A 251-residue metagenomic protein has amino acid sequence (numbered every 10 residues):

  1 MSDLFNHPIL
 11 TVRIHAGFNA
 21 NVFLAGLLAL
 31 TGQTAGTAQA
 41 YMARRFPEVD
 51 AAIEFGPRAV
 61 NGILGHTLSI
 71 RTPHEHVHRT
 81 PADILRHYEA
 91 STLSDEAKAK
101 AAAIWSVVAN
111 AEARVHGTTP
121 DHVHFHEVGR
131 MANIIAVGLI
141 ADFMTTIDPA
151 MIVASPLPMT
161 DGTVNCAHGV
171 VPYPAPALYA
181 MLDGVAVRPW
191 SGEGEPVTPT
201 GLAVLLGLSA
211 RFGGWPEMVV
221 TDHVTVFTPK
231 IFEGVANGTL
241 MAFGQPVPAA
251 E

Functional and structural regions predicted by a protein language model:
L4, L30-H116, A175-L178, D183-E195 (+2 more regions): Glycine-rich nucleotide/cofactor/substrate-binding loop typically near the N-terminus or early in the first domain
L4, Q33-G36, P149-E251: Mobile "lid/hinge" segments at catalytic clefts and subdomain interfaces of large enzymes
L4-L10: Extreme N-terminal starter segment of soluble prokaryotic enzymes
L10-L27, F125-D148: Conserved phosphate/anionic-ligand binding catalytic regions in large, soluble enzymes, centered on
H15-A16, R44-R45, G129-M131, P156-V164 (+1 more regions): Acidic, glycine-rich active-site loops and adjacent beta-strand->loop/helix elements that engage anionic groups
L27-T31, Y88, I147, L208: Generic structural signal for hydrophobic core residues of well-folded globular domains
A52, H122-H124, M151: Residues at or immediately flanking beta-strands
N110-F125, M131: Alpha-helical transmembrane cores and adjacent cytosolic helix/loop segments of polytopic membrane transporters
